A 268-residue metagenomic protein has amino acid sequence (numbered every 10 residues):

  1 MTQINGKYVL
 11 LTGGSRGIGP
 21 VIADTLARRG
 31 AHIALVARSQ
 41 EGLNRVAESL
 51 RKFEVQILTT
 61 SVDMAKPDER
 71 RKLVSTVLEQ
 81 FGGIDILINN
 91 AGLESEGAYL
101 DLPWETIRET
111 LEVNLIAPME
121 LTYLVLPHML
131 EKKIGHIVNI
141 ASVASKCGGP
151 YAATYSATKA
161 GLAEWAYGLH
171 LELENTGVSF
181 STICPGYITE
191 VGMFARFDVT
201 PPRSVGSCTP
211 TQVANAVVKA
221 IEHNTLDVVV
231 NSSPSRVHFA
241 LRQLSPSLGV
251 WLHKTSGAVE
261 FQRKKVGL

Functional and structural regions predicted by a protein language model:
Y8, G13-R16: Conserved glycine-rich cofactor-binding loop
R29-V46: Conserved glycine-rich Rossmann-like NAD(P)H-binding loop of the short-chain dehydrogenase/reductase
Q40-E41, S61-K72, W104: The beta1-alpha1 cofactor-binding region of Rossmann-like NAD(H)/NADP(H)-dependent oxidoreductases
A98-Y99, P103-L111: Substrate-binding pocket helix/loop in short-chain dehydrogenase/reductase
T122, T158: Active-site helix of classical SDR
S142: Residue(s) in the substrate-gating loop at a strand-loop-helix junction that position the organic substrate next
T182, P202-R236: C-terminal helical subdomain
